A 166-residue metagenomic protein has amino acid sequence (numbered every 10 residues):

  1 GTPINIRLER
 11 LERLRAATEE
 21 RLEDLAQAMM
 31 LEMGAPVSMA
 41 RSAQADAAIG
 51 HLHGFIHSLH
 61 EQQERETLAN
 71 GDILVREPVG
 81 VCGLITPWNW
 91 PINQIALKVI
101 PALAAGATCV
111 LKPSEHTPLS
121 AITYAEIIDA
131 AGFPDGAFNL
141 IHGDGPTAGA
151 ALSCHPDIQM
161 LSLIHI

Functional and structural regions predicted by a protein language model:
R7, H165-I166: Adenylate-forming
R7, M29, L52, C82 (+2 more regions): Conserved hydrophobic/aromatic pocket- or pore-lining residues that grip, position, or stack substrates in active sites
E9, A28-P36, E66-G71: Short linear capping/connector segments at secondary-structure termini
E12-E23, V37-Q62: Long amphipathic alpha-helix in the N-terminal Rossmann-like dinucleotide-binding domain of NAD(P)-dependent
E19, Q63-I164: Rossmann-like NAD(P) dinucleotide-binding subdomain of oxidoreductase/dehydrogenase enzymes
E32, A43-A47, E115-H116, G143-D144: Short beta->alpha linker loops
A35-Q44, D72, L140-H142: Short loop-beta-helix segment that forms the pyridoxal 5′-phosphate
